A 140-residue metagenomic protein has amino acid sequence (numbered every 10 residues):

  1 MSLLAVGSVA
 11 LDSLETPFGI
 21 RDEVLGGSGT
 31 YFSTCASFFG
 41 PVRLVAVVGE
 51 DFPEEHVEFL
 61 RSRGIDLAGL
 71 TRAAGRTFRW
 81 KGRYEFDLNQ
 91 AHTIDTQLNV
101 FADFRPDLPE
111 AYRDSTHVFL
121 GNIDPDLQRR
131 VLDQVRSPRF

Functional and structural regions predicted by a protein language model:
M1-L4: Extreme N-terminal starter segment of soluble prokaryotic enzymes
G7-V9: Active-site metal-binding loops of divalent metal-dependent hydrolases
L11-E23, F38-G121, D133-S137: Conserved N-terminal subdomain of the carbohydrate kinase-like
G27-S37, L132: Histidine-anchored nucleotide/phosphate-binding helix
D126-Q128: Short glycine-rich, flexible loops that bind phosphorylated cofactors or substrates
